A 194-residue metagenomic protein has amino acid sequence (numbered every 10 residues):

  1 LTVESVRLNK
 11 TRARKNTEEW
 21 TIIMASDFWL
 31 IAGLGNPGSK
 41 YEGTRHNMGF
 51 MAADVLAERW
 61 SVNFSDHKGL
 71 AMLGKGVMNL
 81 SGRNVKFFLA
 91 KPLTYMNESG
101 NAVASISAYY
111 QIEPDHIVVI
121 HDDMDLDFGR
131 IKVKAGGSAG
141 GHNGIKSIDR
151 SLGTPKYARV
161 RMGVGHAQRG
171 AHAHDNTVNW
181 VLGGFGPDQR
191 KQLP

Functional and structural regions predicted by a protein language model:
E4-I23: Short, Lys/Arg-enriched N-terminal segments with co-localized hydrophobic residues within the first ~10-30 amino acids
W20-G136, I145-R161, H166-V178: Nucleotide and nucleotide-moiety/phosphate-recognizing core
A139: Conserved TIR/SEFIR loop-to-helix hotspot centered on a Trp-containing motif with a nearby acidic residue
A173-N176, G183-P194: A charged, well-structured terminal subsegment
